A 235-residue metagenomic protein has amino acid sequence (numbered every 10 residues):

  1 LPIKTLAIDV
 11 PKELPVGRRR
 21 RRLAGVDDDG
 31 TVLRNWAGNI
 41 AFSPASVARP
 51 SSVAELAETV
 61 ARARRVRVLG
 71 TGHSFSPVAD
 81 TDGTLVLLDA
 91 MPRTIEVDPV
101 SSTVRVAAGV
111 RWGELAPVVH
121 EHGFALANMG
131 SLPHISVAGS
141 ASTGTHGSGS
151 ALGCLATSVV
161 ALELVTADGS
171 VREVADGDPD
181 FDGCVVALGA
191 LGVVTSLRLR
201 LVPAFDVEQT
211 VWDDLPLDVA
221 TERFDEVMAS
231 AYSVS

Functional and structural regions predicted by a protein language model:
L1-K4, K12-L14: Short, intrinsically disordered low-complexity segments enriched in Ser/Thr with adjacent Pro
T5-A7, A24: Ala/Thr-enriched low-complexity intrinsically disordered regions
T31-N35: N-terminal regions that are enriched for targeting/export leaders and immediately downstream pro/stem segments
G38-H134, S140-G149: Glycine-rich N-terminal segment of FAD-binding domains in flavoprotein oxidoreductases, spanning the beta-loop-helix
N39-I40, V60, P77-A79, E96-P99 (+4 more regions): Solvent-exposed alpha-helices and their adjacent loops that cap or buttress functional pockets in soluble metabolic
S136-A138, T143, P179-D180, A187: Conserved helix-adjacent loop modules within structured domains
V160-S235: C-terminal substrate-binding/cap subdomain adjacent to the FAD-binding core in PCMH-type and related FAD-linked
